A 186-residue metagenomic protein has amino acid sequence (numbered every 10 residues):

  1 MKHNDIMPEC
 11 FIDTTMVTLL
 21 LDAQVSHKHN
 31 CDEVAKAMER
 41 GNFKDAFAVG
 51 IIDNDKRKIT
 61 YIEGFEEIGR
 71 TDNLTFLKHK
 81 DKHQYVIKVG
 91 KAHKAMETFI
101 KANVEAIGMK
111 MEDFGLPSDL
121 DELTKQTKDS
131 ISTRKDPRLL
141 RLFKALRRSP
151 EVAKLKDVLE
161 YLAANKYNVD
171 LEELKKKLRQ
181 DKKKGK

Functional and structural regions predicted by a protein language model:
M1-K186: Acidic, divalent-metal-binding catalytic cores of TOPRIM and closely related two-metal-ion phosphodiester/pyrophosphate
